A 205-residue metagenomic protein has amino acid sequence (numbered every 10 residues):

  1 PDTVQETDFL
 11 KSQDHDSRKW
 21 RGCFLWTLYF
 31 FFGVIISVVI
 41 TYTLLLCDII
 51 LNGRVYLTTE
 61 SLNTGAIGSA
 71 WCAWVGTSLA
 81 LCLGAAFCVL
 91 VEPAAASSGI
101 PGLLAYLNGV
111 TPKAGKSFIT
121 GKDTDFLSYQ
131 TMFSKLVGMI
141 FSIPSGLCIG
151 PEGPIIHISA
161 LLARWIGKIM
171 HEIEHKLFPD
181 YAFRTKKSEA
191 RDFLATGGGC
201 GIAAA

Functional and structural regions predicted by a protein language model:
P1-A205: Alpha-helical transmembrane segments and immediately membrane-proximal extracytoplasmic
